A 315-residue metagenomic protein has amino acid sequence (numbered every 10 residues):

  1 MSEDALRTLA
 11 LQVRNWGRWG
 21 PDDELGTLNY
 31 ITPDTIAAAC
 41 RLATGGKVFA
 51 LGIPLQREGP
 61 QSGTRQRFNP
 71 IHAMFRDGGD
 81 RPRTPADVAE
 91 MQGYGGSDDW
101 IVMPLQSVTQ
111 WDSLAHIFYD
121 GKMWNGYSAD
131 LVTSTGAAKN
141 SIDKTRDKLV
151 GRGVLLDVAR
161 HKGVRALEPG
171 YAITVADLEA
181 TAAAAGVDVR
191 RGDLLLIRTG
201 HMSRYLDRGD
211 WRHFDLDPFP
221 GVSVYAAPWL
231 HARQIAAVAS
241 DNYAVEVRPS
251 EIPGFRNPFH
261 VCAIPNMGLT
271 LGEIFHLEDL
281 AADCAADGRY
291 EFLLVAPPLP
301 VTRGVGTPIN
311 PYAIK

Functional and structural regions predicted by a protein language model:
M1-K315: Active-/binding-site microenvironments in catalytic and ligand-binding cores
